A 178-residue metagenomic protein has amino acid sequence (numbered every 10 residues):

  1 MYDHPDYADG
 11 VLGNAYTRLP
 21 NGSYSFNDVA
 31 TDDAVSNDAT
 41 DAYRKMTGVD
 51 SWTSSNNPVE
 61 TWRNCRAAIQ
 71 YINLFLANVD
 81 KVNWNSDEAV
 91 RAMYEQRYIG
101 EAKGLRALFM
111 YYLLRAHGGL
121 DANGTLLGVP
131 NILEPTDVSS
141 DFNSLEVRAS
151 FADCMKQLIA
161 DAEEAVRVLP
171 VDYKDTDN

Functional and structural regions predicted by a protein language model:
M1-S36, A152: Acidic, glycine-rich segments characteristic of secretory precursors and extracytoplasmic regions
H4, D9-G10, T17, Y43-G119 (+2 more regions): Conserved, well-structured interaction surfaces
Y24, L126, S140-D141: Residue-level signal for pocket-adjacent positions within structured domains
S25-D28, L113-N123: Short, solvent-exposed loop/turn and secondary-structure capping segments
D28-T40, W62, Q70: Conserved oxyanion/phosphate-binding beta-strand-loop segments in alpha/beta enzyme cores
T40-D41, T125: Phosphate/pyrophosphate-recognition segments in soluble nucleotide-handling domains
D41-G48, I132-V138: Short hydrophobic/aromatic-rich motifs at helix boundaries and adjacent loops
L120-D137: Short, flexible, mixed-charge acidic loops at enzyme active sites
